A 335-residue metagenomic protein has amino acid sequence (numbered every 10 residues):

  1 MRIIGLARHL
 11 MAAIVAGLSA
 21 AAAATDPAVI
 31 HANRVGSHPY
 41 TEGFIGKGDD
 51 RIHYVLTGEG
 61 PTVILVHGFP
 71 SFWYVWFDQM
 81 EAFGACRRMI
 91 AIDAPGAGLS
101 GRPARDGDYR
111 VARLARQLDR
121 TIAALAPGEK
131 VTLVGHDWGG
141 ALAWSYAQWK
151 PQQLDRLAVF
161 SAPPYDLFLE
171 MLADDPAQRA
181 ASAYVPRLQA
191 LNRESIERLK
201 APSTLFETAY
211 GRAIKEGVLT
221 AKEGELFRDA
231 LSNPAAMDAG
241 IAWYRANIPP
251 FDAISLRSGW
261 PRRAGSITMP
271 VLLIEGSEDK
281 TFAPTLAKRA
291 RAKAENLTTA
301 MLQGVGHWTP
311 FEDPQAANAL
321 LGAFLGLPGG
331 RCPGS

Functional and structural regions predicted by a protein language model:
M1-M11: Bacterial N-terminal signal peptides that target proteins for export
H9-S19: Bacterial N-terminal signal peptides
T25-Y40, D50-I52, T62, C86 (+6 more regions): Flexible "cap/lid" subdomain of the alpha/beta-hydrolase fold that forms the substrate-access gate
G43-D49, H53-T57: Mature N-terminal segment immediately following signal peptide/propeptide cleavage in secreted/periplasmic
L56-L99: Conserved HGGG/HGGXW glycine-rich cap/lid loop of the alpha/beta-hydrolase fold
G68, R110, E312-D313: Active-site helix-initiating loop/hinge in glycosyltransferases
F69, P163, W308: Active-site pre-Tyr helix/loop in NAD(P)-dependent dehydrogenases
V305-P314, N318: Catalytic histidine-centered segment of alpha/beta-hydrolase-like enzymes
